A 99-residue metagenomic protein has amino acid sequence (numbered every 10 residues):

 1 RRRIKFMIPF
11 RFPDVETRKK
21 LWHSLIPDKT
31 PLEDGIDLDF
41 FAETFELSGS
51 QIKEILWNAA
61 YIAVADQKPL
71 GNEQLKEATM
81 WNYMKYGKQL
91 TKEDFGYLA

Functional and structural regions predicted by a protein language model:
R1-A99: AAA+ P-loop ATPase motor domain of ring mechanoenzymes
